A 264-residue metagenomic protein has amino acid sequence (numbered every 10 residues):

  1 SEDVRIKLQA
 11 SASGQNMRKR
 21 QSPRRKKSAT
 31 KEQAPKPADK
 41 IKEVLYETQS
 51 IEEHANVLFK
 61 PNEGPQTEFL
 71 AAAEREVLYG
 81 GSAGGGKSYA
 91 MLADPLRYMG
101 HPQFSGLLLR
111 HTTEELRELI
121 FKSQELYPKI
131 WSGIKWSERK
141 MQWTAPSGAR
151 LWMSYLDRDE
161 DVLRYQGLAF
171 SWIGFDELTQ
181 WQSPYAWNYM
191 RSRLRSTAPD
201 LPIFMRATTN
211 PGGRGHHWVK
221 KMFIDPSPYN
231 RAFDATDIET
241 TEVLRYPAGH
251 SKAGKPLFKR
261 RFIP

Functional and structural regions predicted by a protein language model:
E2-P264: Phosphate/NTP-binding elements of NTP-utilizing enzymes
